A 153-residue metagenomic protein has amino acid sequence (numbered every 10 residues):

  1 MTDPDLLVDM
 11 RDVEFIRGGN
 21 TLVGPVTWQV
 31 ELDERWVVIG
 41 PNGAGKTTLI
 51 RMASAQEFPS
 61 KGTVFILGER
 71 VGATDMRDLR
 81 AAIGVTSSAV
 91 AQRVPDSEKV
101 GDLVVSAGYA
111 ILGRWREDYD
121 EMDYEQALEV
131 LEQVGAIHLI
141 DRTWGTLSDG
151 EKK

Functional and structural regions predicted by a protein language model:
T2-V26, V37, D75, E117: A short, flexible loop at the N-terminus of ABC-type nucleotide-binding domains that lies
D9, Q29-E31, T146: ABC ATPase nucleotide-binding domain
V37, R77-Q92, G101-D102: ABC nucleotide-binding domain signature
I39-P41: The feature captures the beta-strand-to-loop junction immediately N-terminal to the Walker
T47-T48: Conserved Walker
S54: Helix-to-loop junction immediately C-terminal to a conserved catalytic motif
G62-G72, L79: Conserved ABC transporter NBD signature motif
S88-T146, G150: ABC-family P-loop ATPase nucleotide-binding domains
